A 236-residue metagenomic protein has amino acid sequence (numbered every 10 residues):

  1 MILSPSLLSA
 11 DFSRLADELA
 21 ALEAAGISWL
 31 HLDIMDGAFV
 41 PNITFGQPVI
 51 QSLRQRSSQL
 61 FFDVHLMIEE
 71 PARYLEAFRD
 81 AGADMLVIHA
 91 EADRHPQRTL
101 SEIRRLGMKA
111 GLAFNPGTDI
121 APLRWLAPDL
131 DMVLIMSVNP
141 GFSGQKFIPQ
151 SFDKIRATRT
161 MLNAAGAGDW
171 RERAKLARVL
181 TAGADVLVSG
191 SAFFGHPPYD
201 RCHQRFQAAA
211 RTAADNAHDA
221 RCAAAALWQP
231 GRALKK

Functional and structural regions predicted by a protein language model:
I2-S6, L30-L32, L53, F62-L66 (+5 more regions): Hydrophobic faces of well-ordered beta-strands that scaffold small-molecule active sites in alpha/beta enzyme cores
L15, L22, D33, F78 (+6 more regions): Conserved, mostly hydrophobic/aromatic
L19, A72-D80, T118-P128, R171-L187: Catalytic cores of alpha/beta
H31-Q47, V138-K146: Glycine-rich, proline-tolerant flexible connector loops at the mouths of alpha/beta enzymes
I43-V64, E102-G111, S151-A167, F206-D215: Alpha-helix-loop-beta-strand connector modules within alpha/beta enzyme cores
I88-R94, L134-G144, A182-H203: Glycine-rich phosphate-binding active-site loops on the catalytic face of alpha/beta enzymes
A113-S151, A157: Histidine/lysine/aspartate-rich catalytic loop segments that bind and position anionic ligands
G195-C222, A226-G231: C-terminal helical cap(s) of enzyme catalytic domains, especially alpha/beta-barrels
